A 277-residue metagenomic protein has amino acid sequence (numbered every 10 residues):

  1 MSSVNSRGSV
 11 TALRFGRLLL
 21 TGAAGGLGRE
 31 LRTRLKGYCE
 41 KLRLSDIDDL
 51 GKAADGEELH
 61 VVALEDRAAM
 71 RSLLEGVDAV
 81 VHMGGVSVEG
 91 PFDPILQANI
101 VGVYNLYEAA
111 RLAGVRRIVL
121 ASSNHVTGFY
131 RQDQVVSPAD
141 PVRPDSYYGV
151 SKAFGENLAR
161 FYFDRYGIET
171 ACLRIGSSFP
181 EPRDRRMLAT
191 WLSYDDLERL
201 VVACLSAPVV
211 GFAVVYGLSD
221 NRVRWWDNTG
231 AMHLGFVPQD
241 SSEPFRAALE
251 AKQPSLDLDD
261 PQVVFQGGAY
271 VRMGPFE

Functional and structural regions predicted by a protein language model:
F15-G37: N-terminal Rossmann NAD(P)H-binding glycine-rich loop of SDR-like oxidoreductase domains
G51, E57, V62-A98: NAD(P)H-binding glycine-rich loop region in Rossmannoid oxidoreductase-like domains and their noncatalytic homologs
E65, P94-N105, A113, N124 (+3 more regions): Glycine-rich NAD(P)-binding loop of the Rossmann-fold in SDR/ketoreductase-type enzymes
E89, N124-D133, Y147, F179-E181: Conserved catalytic-site region of short-chain dehydrogenase/reductase
Q97, R131-T170: Catalytic helix-loop patch of NAD(P)-dependent Rossmann-fold dehydrogenases
N105-R143: Conserved Rossmann-fold NAD(P)-dependent oxidoreductase catalytic core, especially the SDR/UDP-sugar
R174-E181, W191-F212, D220: Alpha-helical substrate-binding/gating segment
D220-V237, K252-F276: Conserved C-terminal active-site "lid" loop/helix of NAD(P)H-dependent oxidoreductases that clamps the redox cofactor
